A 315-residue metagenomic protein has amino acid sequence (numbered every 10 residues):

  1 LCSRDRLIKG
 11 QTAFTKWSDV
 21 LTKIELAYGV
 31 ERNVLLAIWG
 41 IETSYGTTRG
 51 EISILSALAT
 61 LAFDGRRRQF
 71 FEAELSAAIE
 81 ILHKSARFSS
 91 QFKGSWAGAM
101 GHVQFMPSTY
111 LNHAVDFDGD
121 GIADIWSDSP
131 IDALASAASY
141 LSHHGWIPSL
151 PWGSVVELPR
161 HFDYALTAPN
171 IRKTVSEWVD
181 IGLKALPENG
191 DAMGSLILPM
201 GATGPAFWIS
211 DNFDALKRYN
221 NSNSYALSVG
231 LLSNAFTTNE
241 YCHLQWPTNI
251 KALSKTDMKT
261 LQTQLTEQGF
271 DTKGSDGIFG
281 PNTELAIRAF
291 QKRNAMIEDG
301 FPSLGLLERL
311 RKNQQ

Functional and structural regions predicted by a protein language model:
S3-I41, E51-I52, S56, T60-A73 (+1 more regions): Export/targeting segments at the very N-terminus of extracytoplasmic proteins
T43-S53, D64-R68, K84-S90, Q104 (+3 more regions): Secretory-pathway/luminal and periplasmic proteins that interact with or process carbohydrate-rich
S44, K84, H102-V115, H143 (+2 more regions): Glycine-rich, acidic and aromatic/proline-enriched surface loops and short helix-turn segments that act as binding
T47, T60-D64, A77-I81, Y164-Q315: Cell-envelope/ECM-targeting effectors and their regulatory/trafficking segments
S53-A62, M100-D116, A137: Substrate-binding/active-site groove segments that recognize and process beta-1,4-linked N-acetyl-hexosamine
G65-Q104, T109: Phosphate/pyrophosphate-binding betaalpha-module
F117-I125, G277, G300: Acidic, glycine-anchored loop motifs typical of Ca2+
A123-E177: Ligand-binding pocket segment of bilobal, Venus flytrap-like solute-binding proteins
